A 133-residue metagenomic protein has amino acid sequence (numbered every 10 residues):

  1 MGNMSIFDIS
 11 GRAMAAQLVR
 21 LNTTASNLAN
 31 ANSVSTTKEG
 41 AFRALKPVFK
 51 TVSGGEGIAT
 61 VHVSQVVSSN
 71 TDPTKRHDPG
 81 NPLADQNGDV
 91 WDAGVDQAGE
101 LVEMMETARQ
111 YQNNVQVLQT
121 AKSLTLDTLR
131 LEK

Functional and structural regions predicted by a protein language model:
M1-K133: Amphipathic alpha-helical polymerization modules
